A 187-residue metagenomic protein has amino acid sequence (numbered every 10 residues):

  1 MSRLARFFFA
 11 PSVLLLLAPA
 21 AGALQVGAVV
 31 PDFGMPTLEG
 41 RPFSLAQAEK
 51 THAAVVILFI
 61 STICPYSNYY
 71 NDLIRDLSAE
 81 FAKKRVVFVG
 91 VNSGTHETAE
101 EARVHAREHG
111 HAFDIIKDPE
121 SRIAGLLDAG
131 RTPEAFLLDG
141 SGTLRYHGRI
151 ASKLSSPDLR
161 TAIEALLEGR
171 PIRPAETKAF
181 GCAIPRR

Functional and structural regions predicted by a protein language model:
M1-R6: Positively charged n-region of N-terminal signal peptides that target proteins for export
F8-P19: Bacterial N-terminal signal peptides
A21-Q47: N-terminal "domain-start" segment that seeds a small globular fold
P31, A54, H111-D114, A129-F136: Structural micro-motif
A46-N68, I163: Short active-site neighborhood of thiol/selenol oxidoreductases, capturing the structured segment around
S61-D72, T95-H96, A135, C182-P185: Short, thiol/selenol-centered motifs that function as redox-active sites or metal-ligating centers
N68-H109, I116-L126: Structural microenvironment flanking redox-active thiols in thiol-disulfide oxidoreductases
D139-R187: Thiol-/selenol-based redox modules, centered on thioredoxin-like and closely related oxidoreductase domains
